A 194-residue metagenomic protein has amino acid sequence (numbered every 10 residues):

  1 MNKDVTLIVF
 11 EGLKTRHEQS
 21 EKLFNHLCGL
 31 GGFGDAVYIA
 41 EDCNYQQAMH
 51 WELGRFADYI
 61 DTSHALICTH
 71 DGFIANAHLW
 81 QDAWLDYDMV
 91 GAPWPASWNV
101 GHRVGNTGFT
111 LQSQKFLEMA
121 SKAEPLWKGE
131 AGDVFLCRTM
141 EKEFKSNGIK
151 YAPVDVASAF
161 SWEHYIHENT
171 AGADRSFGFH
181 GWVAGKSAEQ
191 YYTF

Functional and structural regions predicted by a protein language model:
M1-H64: N-terminal anchoring/stem segment of glycosyltransferases
G12-T15, D42-C43, D71-I74, P95-W98 (+2 more regions): Short, solvent-exposed loop/turn segments at secondary-structure junctions
I39-D42, A92, V154: Conserved beta-strand termini and adjacent loop/short-helix elements that scaffold enzyme active sites in alpha/beta
Y59-I60, Q81-L85, Q112: Short, conserved loop/helix-junction motifs that constitute active-site signature segments in enzyme catalytic cores
T62-I74: Short beta-strand-to-loop acidic/aromatic patch adjacent to the donor-nucleotide binding site
G72-V104: Conserved donor-nucleotide/metal-binding helix-loop-beta segment in metal-dependent transferases, i.e., the alpha-helix
V104-F194: Catalytic core and acceptor-binding pocket of nucleotide-sugar-dependent glycosyltransferases
